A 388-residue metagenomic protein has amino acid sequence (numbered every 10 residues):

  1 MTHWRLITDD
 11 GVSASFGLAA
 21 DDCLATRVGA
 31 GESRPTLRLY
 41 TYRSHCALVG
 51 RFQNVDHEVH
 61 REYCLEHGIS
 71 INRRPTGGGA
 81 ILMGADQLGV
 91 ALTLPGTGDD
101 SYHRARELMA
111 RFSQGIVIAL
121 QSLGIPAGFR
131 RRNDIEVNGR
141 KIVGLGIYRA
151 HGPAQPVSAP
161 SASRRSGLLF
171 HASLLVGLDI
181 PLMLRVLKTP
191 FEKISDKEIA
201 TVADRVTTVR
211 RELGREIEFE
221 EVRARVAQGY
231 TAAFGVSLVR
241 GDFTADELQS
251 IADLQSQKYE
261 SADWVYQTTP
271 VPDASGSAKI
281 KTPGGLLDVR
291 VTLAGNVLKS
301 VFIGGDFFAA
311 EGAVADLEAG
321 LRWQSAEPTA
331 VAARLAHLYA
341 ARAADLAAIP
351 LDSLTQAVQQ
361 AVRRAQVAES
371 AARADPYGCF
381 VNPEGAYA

Functional and structural regions predicted by a protein language model:
M1-E107, A388: N-terminal lobe of the biotin/lipoate ligase/transferase fold
T36, G124-R130, E220-R223, A233-L248 (+3 more regions): Flexible, glycine/charged-enriched surface loops at secondary-structure junctions
A80-D99, P190-L213: Residues forming anionic-ligand binding surfaces in small-molecule and nucleic-acid pockets of primarily soluble enzymes
A85-I135: Contiguous, small/hydrophobic- and glycine-enriched helical/loop subdomains that border and often "cap" functional
F129-Y148, T244-Q255: Beta-rich nucleic-acid/ligand-interaction surfaces
G144, L248-G295: Structured beta-strand/loop patches that form or line metal/cofactor-binding pockets in enzymes
E198-D242, L248-K258: A conserved active-site cap/scaffold subdomain adjacent to cofactor or substrate pockets
V209, T292-G378, A386-A388: Active-site- and interface-proximal helix/loop "cap" or "latch" segments in soluble metabolic and energy-transducing
